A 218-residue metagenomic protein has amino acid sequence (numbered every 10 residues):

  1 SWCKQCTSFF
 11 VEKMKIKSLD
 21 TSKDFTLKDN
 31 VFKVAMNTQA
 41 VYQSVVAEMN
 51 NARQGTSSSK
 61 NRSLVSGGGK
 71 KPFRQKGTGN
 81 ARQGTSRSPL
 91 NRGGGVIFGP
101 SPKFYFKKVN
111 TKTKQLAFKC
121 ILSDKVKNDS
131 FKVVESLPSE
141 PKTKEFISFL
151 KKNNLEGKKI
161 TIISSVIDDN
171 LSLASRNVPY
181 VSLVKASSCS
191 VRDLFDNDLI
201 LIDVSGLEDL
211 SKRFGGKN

Functional and structural regions predicted by a protein language model:
W2, S8-N50, Q54, P100-N218: Extended polybasic, low-complexity segments that bind anionic RNA or targeting/receptor surfaces
W2-C3, N91: Short linear sequence motifs
C3-K4, R82: Intrinsically disordered, low-complexity regions enriched in polar/acidic and amide residues
T56-R62: Short coil/turn segments at secondary-structure boundaries
R62-F98: Glycine/serine-rich anion-binding loops at beta->alpha junctions that coordinate negatively charged ligand groups
